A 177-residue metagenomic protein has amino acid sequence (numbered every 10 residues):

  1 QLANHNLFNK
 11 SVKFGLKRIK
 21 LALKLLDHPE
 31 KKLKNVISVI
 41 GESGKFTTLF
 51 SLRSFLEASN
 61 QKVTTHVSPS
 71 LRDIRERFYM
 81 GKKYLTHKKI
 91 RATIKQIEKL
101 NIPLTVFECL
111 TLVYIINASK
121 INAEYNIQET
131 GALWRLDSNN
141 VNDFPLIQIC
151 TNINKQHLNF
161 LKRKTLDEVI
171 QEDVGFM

Functional and structural regions predicted by a protein language model:
Q1-K10: Charged, amphipathic alpha-helical linker segments immediately N-terminal to NTP-binding catalytic cores
L16, K20, K24, P29-L33 (+3 more regions): ATP-dependent carboxylate-amine ligase catalytic core
I37-V39: Hydrophobic anchor at the beta1->P-loop junction of P-loop NTPases
T48-S51: Hydrophobic positions on the alpha1 helix immediately C-terminal to the Walker A/P-loop
R53-E57: Walker A/P-loop NTP-binding motif
N140-I153: Inter-motif core of Ras-like GTPase G domains
I170-M177: Membrane-proximal helix-turn-helix segments that form the acceptor-binding/catalytic region of lipid-linked
